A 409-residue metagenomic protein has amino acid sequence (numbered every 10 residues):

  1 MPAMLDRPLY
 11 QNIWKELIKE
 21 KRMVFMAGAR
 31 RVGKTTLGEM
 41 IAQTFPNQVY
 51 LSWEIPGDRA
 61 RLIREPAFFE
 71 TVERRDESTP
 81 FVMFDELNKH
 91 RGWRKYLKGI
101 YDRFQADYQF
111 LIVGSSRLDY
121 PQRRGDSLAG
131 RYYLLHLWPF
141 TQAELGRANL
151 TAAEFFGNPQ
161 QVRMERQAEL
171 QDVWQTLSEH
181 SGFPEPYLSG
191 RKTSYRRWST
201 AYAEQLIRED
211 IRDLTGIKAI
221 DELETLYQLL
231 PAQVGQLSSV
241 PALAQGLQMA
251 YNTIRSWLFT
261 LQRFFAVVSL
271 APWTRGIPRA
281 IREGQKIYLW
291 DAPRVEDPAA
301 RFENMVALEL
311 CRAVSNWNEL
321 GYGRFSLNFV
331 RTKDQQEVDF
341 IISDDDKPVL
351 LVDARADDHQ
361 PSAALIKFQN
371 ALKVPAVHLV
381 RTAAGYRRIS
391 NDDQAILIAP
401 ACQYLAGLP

Functional and structural regions predicted by a protein language model:
M1-F25, A29-T35, E39-V49, I55 (+3 more regions): A cross-kingdom feature that marks ATP-driven nucleic-acid transaction machinery
R22, S78-F81, Q105-L111: Loop/turn-to-beta-strand initiation segments
V49-F81: Short glycine-rich substrate-engagement loop in P-loop NTPases that contacts/grips substrate
D58-I63, N88-L97, Q122-R123: Conserved ATPase-coupling elements of RecA-like P-loop NTPase cores
D76-W93: Conserved P-loop NTPase "ATPase switch" module shared by AAA+ and STAND
R94-I112, S116, G125-D126: Conserved catalytic/switch belt of AAA+ P-loop NTPases
L118-L134, R147-L150: Short regulatory helix/loop adjacent to the ATP-binding pocket of P-loop NTPases
Q142-A143, R147-S315, L320, R324-T332: Interdomain hinge/linker elements that couple catalytic modules in large macromolecular machines
